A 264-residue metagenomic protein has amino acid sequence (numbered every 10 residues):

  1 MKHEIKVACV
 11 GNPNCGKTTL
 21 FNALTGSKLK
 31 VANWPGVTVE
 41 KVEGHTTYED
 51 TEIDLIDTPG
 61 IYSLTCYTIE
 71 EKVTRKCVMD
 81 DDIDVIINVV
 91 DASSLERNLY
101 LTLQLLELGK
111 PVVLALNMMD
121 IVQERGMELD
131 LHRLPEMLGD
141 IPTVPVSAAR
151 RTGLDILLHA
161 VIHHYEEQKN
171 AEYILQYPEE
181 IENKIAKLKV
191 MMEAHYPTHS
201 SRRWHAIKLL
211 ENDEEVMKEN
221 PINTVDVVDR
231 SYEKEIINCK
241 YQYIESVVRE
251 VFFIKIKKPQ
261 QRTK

Functional and structural regions predicted by a protein language model:
M1-Y67, D80-D81: Conserved G1/Walker A P-loop phosphate-binding module
N22, G44, I56, I69-K76 (+8 more regions): Solvent-exposed alpha-helical segments within well-ordered globular domains of core cellular machineries
V31, Y62, C66, S93 (+6 more regions): Catalytic cores of large soluble enzymes that bind and process phosphate-bearing ligands
G36, G60-I61, A92-E96, M118-Q123 (+1 more regions): Conserved nucleotide-binding/hydrolysis micro-motifs of P-loop NTPases
T46-E49, V73-T143: Conserved C-terminal guanine-recognition region of P-loop GTPase G domains, centered on the G4
D120-Q176: Canonical P-loop GTPase G-domain recognition
P142, E167-K264: Extended helical scaffolds that flank P-loop GTPase cores
